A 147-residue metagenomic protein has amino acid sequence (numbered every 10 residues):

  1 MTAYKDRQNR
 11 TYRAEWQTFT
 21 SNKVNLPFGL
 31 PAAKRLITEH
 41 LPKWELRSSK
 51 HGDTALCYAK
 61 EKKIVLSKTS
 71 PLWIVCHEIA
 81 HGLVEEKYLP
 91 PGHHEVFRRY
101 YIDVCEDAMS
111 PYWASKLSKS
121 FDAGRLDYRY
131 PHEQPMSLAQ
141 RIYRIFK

Functional and structural regions predicted by a protein language model:
M1-W73, G82-K147: Active-site-proximal or metal-binding-adjacent scaffold patches in catalytic folds
E78: Walker B catalytic acidic pair
